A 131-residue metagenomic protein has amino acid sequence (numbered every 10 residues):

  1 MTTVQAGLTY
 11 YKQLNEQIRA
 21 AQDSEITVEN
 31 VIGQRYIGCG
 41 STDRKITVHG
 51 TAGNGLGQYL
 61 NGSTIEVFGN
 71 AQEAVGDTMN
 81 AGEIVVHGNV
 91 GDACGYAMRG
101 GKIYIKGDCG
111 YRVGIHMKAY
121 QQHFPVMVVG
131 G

Functional and structural regions predicted by a protein language model:
M1-G131: Long, distal/terminal scaffolding or interaction modules with repetitive or compositionally biased sequence
